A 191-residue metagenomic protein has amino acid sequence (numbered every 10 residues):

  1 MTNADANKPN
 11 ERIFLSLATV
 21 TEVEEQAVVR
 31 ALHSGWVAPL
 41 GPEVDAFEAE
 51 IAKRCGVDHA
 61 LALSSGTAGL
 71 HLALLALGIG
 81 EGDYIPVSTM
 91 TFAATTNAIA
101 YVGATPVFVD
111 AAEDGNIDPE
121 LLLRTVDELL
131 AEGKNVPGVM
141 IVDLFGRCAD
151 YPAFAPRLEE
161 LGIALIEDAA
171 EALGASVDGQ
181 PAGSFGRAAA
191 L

Functional and structural regions predicted by a protein language model:
M1-V37: N-terminal "arm"/small-domain region of PLP-dependent enzymes with the aminotransferase-like
V28, I51, G69, I85 (+5 more regions): Generic structural signal for small/hydrophobic residues in well-ordered secondary structure, especially within
V29, H33, E48-A52, H71 (+5 more regions): Solvent-exposed, non-membrane alpha-helical residues enriched in polar/charged side chains
V37-Y84, A98-Y101, F108, A131 (+1 more regions): Phosphate-binding glycine-rich loop
V87, T105-N116: Short beta-strand->loop structural element characteristic of the AMP-binding/adenylate-forming
T91-T96: Conserved coil-to-alpha-helix start sites within the AMP-binding
D114-L191: Active-site phosphate-binding strand-loop segment of PLP-dependent enzymes
